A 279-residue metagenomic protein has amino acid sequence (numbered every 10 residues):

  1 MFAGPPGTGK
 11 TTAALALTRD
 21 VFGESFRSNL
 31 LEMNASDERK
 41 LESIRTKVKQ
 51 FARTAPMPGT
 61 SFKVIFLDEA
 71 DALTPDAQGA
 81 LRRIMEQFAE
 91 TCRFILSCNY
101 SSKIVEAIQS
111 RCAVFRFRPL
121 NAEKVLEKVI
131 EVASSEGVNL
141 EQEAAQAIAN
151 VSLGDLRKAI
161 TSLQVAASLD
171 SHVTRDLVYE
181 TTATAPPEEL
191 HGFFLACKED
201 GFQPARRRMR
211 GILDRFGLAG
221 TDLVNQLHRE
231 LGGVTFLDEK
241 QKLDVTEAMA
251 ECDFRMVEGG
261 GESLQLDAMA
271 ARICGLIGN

Functional and structural regions predicted by a protein language model:
M1-E32, R82-E86: Walker A/P-loop
S28, T91, A107-L120: A short helix-turn-beta junction within AAA+ P-loop NTPase domains corresponding to the substrate/partner-engaging
S28-V64, P75: Short glycine-rich substrate-engagement loop in P-loop NTPases that contacts/grips substrate
N34-D37, N99, A113-L126: Conserved AAA+ ATPase "SRH/arginine-finger" region at the nucleotide-binding site
K49-M57, L67-S110: Conserved catalytic/switch belt of AAA+ P-loop NTPases
I65, A145-V151, R157-L169, Y179 (+3 more regions): C-terminal helical "lid" of AAA+/P-loop NTPase domains
S134, V138, E143-L156, V178-T184 (+3 more regions): A short helix-loop-helix "switch/interaction" segment in the helical subdomain of ASCE P-loop NTPases
G192-N279: Helix-rich C-terminal "collar"/helical-bundle subdomain used as an assembly and partner-interaction module in RFC-like
